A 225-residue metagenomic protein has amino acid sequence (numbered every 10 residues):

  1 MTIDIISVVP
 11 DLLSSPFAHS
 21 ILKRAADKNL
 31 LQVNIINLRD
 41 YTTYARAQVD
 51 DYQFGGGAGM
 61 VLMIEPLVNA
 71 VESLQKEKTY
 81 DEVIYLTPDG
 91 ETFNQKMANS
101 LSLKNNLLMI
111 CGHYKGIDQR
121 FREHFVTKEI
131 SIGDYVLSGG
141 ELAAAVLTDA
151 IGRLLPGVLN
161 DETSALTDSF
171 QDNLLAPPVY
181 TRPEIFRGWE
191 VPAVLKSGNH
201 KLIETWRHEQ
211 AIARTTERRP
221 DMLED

Functional and structural regions predicted by a protein language model:
M1, P183-D225: SAM-dependent methyltransferases
T2-D40: Glycine-rich, flexible N-terminal cofactor/catalytic loop recognition
D4-I6, N34-I36, E82-I84, L107-L108 (+1 more regions): Hydrophobic/aromatic beta-strand patches that form the interior of the parallel beta-sheet core in alpha/beta enzyme
V9, G57, G112, N199: Conserved RecA-like P-loop NTPase ATPase core
V49-A70: Short, structured active-site "lid" loops
M63-H113, Q119: S-adenosyl-L-methionine/SAH cofactor-binding core of RNA-modifying enzymes
I117, F121-D168: Structured adenosyl-cofactor binding patch, chiefly the S-adenosyl-L-methionine
L142, L154-A193: Internal, active-site/partner-interface "lid" segment
